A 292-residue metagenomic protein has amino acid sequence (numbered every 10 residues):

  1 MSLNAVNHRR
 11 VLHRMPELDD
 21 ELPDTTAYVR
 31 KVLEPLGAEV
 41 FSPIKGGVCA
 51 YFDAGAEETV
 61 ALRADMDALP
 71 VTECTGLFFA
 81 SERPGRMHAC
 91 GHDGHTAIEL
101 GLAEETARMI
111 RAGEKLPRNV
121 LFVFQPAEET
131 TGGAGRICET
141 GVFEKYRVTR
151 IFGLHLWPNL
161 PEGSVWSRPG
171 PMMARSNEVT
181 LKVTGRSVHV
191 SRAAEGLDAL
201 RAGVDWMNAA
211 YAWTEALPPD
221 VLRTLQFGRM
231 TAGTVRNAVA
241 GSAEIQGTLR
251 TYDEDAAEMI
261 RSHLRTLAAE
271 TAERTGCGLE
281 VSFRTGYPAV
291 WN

Functional and structural regions predicted by a protein language model:
M1-H88, D93, A97, E104-R118: Acidic/His- and Gly-rich active-site-bordering loop/insert found across diverse amide/peptide-bond hydrolases
S2, R9, H13-P16, L33-G37 (+6 more regions): Structural signal for hydrophobic packing residues in well-ordered secondary-structure cores of soluble enzyme domains
N4-H8, E21-V32, E58, R86 (+12 more regions): General structural feature for long, well-ordered alpha-helical segments within catalytic domains of soluble enzymes
L18, F124-A127, T285-A289: Conserved short loop/turn motifs at secondary-structure junctions
G47, L69-V71, L77-M87, G94 (+2 more regions): Histidine/acidic-residue-rich, glycine-tolerant segments that coordinate divalent metal ions
R201-N292: Metal-dependent amide/peptide-bond hydrolase catalytic core, centered on the "pita-bread" metallohydrolase fold
